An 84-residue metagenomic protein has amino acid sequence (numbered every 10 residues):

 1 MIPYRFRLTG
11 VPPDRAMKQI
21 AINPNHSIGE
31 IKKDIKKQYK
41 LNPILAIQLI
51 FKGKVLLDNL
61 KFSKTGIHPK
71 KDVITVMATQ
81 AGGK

Functional and structural regions predicted by a protein language model:
M1-K84: Ubiquitin system architectures
